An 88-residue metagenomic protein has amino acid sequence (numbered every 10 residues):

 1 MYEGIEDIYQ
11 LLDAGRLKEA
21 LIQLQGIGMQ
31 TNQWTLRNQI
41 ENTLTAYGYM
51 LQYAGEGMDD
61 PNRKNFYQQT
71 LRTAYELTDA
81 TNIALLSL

Functional and structural regions predicted by a protein language model:
M1-G4: Generic helix N-cap/helix-start motif at coil->alpha-helix transitions
L12-D13: Hydrophobic/aromatic side-chain positions at a characteristic register within alpha-helices of tetratricopeptide repeats
E19-Q52: Short, charge-rich amphipathic alpha-helical segments embedded in non-transmembrane helical bundles/solenoids
Q52-L88: Death-fold interaction domains
